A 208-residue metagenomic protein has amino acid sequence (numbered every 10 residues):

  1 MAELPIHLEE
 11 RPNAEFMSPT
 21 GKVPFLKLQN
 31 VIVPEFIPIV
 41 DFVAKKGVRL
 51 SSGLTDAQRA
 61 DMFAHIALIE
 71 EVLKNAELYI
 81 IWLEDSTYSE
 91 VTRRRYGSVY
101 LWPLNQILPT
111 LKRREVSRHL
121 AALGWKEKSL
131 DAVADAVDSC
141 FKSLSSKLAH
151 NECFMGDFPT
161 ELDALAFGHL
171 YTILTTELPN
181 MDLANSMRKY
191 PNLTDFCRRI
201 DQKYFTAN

Functional and structural regions predicted by a protein language model:
M1-P109, F154, L174: GST-like domain detector, emphasizing the conserved glutathione-binding G-site in the N-terminal thioredoxin-like
V31, A67, A149, H169 (+1 more regions): Residue-level marker of positions within ordered structural domains that often coincide with functionally constrained
I37, D41, A60, A67 (+4 more regions): Amphipathic alpha-helical interface elements that mediate macromolecular binding in regulatory proteins
L73-N192: GST-like fold's C-terminal all-alpha helical module
T194-N208: C-terminal helix/juxtamembrane-tail motif
